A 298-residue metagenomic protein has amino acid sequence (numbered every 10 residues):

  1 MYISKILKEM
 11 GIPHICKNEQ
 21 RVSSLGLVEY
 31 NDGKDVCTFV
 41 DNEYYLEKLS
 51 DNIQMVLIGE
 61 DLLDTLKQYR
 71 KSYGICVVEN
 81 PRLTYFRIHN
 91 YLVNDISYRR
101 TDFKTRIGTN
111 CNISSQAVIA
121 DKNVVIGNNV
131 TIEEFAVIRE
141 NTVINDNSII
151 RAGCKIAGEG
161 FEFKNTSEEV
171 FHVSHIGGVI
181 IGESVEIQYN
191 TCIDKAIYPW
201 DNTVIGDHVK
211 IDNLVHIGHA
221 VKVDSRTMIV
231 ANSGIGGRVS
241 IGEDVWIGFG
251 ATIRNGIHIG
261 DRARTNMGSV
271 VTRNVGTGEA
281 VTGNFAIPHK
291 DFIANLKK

Functional and structural regions predicted by a protein language model:
M1-K104, T109-N110, N147, G153-C154 (+3 more regions): Terminal amphipathic alpha-helical/low-complexity segments used for targeting or macromolecular assembly
K8-I12, V28-Y30, L49, F103 (+6 more regions): N-terminal start-of-chain detector that recognizes signal peptides and the immediate post-cleavage beginning
I12-Y30, S114-N123, R139-V143, G178 (+2 more regions): Short, charge-rich amphipathic segments
Y30-D32, Q68, K104, N123 (+4 more regions): Generic structural signal for beta-strand residues in well-ordered domains
D64-S72, Q116-A117, D244-G256: A short, terminal or domain-edge coil/loop segment
R99-G153, A157: Right-handed parallel beta-helix
V143, I150-V185, Y189-D207, I211-K298: Glycine-rich hexapeptide-repeat left-handed beta-helix
